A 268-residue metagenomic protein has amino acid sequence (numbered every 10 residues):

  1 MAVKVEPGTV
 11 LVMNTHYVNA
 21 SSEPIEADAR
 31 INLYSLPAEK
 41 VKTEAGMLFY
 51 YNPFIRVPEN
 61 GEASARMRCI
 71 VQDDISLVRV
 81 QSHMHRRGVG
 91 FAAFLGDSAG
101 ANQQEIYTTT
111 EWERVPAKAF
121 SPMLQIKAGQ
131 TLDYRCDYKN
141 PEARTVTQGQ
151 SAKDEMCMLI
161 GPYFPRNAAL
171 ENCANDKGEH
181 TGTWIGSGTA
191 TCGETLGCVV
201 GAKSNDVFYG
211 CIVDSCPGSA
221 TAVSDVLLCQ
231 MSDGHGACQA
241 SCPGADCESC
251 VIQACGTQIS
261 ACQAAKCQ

Functional and structural regions predicted by a protein language model:
M1-S76, Q81-I185: Beta-strand-centric surfaces of beta-sandwich/beta-rich domains
T183-Q268: Mature extracellular/luminal domains of secreted and GPI-anchored eukaryotic proteins, especially small
